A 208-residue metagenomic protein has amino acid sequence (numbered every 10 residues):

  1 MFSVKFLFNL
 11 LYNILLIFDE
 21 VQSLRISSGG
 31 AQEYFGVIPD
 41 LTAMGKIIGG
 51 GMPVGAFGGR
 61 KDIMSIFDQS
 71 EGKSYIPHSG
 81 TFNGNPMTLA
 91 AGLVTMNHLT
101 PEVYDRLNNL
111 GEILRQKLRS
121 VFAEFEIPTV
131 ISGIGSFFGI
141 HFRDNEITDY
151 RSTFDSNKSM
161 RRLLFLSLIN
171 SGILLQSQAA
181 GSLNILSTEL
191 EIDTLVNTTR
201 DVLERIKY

Functional and structural regions predicted by a protein language model:
M1-Y208: Conserved N-terminal phosphate-binding loop of PLP-dependent enzymes in the Aspartate aminotransferase
